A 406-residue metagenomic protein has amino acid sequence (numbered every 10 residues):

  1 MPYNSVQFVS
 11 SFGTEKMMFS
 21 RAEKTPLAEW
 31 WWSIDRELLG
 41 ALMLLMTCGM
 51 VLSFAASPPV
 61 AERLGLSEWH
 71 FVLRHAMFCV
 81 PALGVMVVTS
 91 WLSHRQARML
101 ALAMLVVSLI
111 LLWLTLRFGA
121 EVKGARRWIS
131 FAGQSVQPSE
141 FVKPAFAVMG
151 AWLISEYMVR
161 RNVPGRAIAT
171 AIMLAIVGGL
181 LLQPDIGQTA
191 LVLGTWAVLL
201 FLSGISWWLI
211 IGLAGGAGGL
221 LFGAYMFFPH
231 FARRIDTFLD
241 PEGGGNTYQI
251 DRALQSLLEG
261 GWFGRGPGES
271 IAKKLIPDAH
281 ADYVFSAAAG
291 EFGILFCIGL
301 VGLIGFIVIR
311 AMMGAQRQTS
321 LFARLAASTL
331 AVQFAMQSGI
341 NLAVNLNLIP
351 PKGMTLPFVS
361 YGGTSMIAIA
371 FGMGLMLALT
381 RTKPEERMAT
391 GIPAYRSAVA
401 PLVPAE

Functional and structural regions predicted by a protein language model:
V6-S20, L342-E406: A juxtamembrane structural motif centered on a specific transmembrane helix
S20-W31, L66: Cytosolic juxtamembrane amphipathic/interface segments immediately preceding and feeding into a transmembrane helix
W31-E37: N-terminal export and membrane-targeting signals
L39-A55, E62-Q249, S286-V344, F371-L375 (+1 more regions): Hydrophobic alpha-helical transmembrane segments of multi-pass inner membrane proteins, especially in bacterial systems
S53-P58, S270, S360, S365: Short linear Ser/Thr-Pro motifs
D185-A190, G264-E269, A279-A281, I294 (+4 more regions): Transmembrane helix boundary and interhelical junction motifs in multipass membrane proteins
P241-V284, F292-F296: TM-adjacent membrane-interface loops and short helices in multi-pass inner/ER membrane proteins
